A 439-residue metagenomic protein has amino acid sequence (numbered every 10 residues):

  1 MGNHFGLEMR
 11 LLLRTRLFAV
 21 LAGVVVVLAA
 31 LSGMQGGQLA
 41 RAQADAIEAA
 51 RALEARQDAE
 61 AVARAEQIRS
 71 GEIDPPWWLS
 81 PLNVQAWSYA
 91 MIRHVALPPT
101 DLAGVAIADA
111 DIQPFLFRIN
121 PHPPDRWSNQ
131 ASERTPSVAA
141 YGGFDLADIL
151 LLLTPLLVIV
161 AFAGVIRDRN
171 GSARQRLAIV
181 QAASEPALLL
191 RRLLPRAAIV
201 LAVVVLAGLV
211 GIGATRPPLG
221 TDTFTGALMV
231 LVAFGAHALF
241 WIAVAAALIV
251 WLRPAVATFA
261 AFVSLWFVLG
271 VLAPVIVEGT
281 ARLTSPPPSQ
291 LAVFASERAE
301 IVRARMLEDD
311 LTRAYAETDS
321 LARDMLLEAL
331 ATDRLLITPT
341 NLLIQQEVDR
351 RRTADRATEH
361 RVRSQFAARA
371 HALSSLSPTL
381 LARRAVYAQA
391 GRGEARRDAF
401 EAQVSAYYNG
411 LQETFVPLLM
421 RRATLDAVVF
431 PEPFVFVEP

Functional and structural regions predicted by a protein language model:
M1-A139, F259, V263-P439: Transmembrane alpha-helical segments and their membrane-interface loop/helix boundaries that make up the transmembrane
H4-F5, L13-R14, V160-A202: Helix-loop-helix units of permease transmembrane domains in multi-pass membrane transporters, especially ABC
G23, L194, A198, A202 (+3 more regions): Hydrophobic residues within alpha-helical transmembrane segments of multi-pass solute transporters/permease subunits
L28, S32, I199, V203 (+5 more regions): Alpha-helical transmembrane segments of multipass membrane proteins
R126, P186-P218, W241: Hydrophobic alpha-helical transmembrane segments that constitute the membrane-spanning cores of multi-pass membrane
Y141-S172: Long, hydrophobic alpha-helical segments
V158-F162, A243-V244, A260-A261: Hydrophobic/aromatic residues in alpha-helical transmembrane segments
M229-L252: Hydrophobic alpha-helical transmembrane segments of polytopic membrane proteins
